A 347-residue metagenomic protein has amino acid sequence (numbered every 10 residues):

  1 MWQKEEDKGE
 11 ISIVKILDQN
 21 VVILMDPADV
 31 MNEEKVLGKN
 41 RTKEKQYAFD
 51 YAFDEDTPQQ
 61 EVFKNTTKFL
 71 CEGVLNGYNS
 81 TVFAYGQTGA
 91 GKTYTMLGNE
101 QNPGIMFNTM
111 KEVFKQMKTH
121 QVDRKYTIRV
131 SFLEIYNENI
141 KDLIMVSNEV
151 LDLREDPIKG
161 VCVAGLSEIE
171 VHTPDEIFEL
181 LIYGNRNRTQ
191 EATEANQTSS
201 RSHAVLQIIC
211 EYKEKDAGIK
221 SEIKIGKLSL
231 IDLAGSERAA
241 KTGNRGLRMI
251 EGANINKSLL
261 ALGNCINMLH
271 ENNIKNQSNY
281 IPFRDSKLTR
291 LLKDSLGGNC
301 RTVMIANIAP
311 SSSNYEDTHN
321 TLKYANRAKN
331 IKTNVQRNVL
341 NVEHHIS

Functional and structural regions predicted by a protein language model:
M1-A90, L97-C300, N307-A309, N338-N341: P-loop NTPase "switch/coupling" elements that transmit nucleotide state to mechanical/effector output
Y94, S286, D317-N320: Extracytoplasmic/periplasmic beta-strand context in beta-sandwich domains, especially the cupredoxin/COX2 CuA-binding
K141, S313-E316: Alpha-helical elements of the RecA-like P-loop NTPase motor core of helicases
G184-T189, K323-K329: Charged, low-complexity, helix-prone segments enriched in Lys/Glu/Asp/Gln
A217, A239-K241, Y315-E316, I331-T333: Extended hydrophobic-aromatic, low-complexity segments
C300-P310, H319-N320, N326: Extended, charged alpha-helical "arm/stalk" segments used for dimerization and assembly in large NTPase-driven machines
E316-T321, R327-S347: Long, amphipathic alpha-helical segments that form or neighbor coiled-coils/leucine zippers used for dimerization
